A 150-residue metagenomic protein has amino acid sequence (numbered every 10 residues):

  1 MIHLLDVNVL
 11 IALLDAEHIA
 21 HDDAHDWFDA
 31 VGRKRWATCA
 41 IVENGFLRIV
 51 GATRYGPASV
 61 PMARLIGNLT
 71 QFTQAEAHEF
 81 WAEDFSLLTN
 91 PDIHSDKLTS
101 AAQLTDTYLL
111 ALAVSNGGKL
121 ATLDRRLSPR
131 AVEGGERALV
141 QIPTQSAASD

Functional and structural regions predicted by a protein language model:
M1-T38, V50-G67, Q145-S149: Short, well-structured N-terminal submotif of metal-dependent ribonuclease cores
L10, E43-F46, L127-S128: A generic structural signal for short hydrophobic patches within well-formed alpha-helices
A16, A40-N44, I66-L98: Acidic catalytic patch
R35, A77-E79, A138-V140: Conserved beta-strand segments of alpha/beta enzyme cores
C39, T105, L123: Replace "coordinates the UDP/GDP/TDP-sugar" with "coordinates nucleotide-activated sugar donors
F85-T99, L110-D150: Acidic, PIN/NYN-like endoribonuclease modules and their adjacent C-terminal/linker elements
